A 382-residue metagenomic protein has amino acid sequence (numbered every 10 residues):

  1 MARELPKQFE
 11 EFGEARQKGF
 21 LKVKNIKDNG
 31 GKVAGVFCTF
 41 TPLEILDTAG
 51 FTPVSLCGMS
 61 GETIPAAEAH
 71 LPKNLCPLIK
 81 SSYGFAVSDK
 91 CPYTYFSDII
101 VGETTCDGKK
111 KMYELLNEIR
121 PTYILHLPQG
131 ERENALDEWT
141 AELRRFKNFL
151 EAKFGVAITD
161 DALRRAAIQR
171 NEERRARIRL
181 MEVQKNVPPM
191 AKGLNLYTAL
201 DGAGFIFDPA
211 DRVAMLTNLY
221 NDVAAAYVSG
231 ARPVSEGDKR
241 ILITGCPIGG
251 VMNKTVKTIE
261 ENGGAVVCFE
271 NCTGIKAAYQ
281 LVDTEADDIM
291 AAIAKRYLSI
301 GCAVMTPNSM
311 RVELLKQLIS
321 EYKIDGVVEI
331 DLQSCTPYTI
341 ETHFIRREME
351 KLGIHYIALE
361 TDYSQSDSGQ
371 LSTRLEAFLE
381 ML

Functional and structural regions predicted by a protein language model:
A2-K32, N148-V266, E270-A278, N308: A charged, amphipathic alpha-helical module
G13-K27, G31-T39, L43-E44, T63-E68 (+1 more regions): Metallocofactor- and cofactor-centric catalytic cores in central/energy metabolism, strongly enriched
V33, D98-I99, G326: Structural motif
F37, L242-T244, I330: Short hydrophobic segments within beta-strands
I45-M59, A66-A67, C246-P307, R311-L318: Redox- and metal-dependent alpha/beta enzyme cores, enriched for Fe-S-associated oxidoreductases and cofactor-handling
K73-K90, A303-Q317: Glycine-rich, highly charged phosphate/nucleotide-binding loops
Y83-E151: Acidic/His-rich segments in extracytoplasmic proteins that coordinate ligands and/or metal ions
V312-L382: TerminUS-proximal long segments
